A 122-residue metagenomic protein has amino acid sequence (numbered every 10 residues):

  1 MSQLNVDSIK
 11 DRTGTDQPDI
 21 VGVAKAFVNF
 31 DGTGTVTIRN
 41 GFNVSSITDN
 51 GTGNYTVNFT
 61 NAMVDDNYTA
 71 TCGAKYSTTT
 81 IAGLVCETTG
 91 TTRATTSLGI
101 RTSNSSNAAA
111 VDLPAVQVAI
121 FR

Functional and structural regions predicted by a protein language model:
S2-D65, N104-R122: Extracellular receptor-binding modules and their adjoining Ser/Thr/Gly/Asp/Asn-rich linkers
N67-A74: Change to "...patches in solvent-exposed regions of secreted, membrane-anchored, or virion-exposed structural
A74-R122: Extracellular jelly-roll beta-sandwich "head" domains, especially the C-terminal globular C1q domain
